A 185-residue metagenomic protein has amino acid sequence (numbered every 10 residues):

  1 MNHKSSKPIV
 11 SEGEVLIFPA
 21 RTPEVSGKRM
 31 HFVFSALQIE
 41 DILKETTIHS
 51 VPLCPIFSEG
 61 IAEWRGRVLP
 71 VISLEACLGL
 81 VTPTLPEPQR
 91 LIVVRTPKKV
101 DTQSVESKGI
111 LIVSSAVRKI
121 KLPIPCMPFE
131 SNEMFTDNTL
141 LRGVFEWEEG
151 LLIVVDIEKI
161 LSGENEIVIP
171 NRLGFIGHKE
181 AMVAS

Functional and structural regions predicted by a protein language model:
M1-S185: An acidic, low-aromatic, low-complexity terminal/linker signal
